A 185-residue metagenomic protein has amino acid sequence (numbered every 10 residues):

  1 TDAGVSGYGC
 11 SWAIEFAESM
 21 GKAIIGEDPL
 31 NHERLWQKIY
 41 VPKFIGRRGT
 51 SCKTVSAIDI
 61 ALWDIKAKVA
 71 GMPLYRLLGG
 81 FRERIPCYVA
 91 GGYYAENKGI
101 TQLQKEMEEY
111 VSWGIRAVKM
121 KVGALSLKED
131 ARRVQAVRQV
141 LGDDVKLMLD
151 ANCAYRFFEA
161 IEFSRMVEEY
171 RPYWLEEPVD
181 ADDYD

Functional and structural regions predicted by a protein language model:
D2-V69: Metal- or metallocofactor-binding catalytic centers and their adjacent structured scaffolds across diverse enzyme
G4, M20, I58, G71 (+4 more regions): Conserved, mostly hydrophobic/aromatic
F16, N31, L35, T54 (+7 more regions): General structural feature for long, well-ordered alpha-helical segments within catalytic domains of soluble enzymes
R48, R84-Q104, V122-G123, A151-F157: Active-site mouth loops of central-metabolism enzymes
K53-T54, N97-K98, A154, E177-P178: Residue-level marker of alpha-helix boundaries and capping positions
D59-A95: Glycine-rich, aromatic-flanked loop segments that form ligand/cofactor-binding clefts across common enzyme folds
R76-F81, Q104-G114, V134-D143, R165-E169: Acidic (Asp/Glu)-rich catalytic clusters
M120, L125-D185: Catalytic core of soluble alpha/beta enzymes
